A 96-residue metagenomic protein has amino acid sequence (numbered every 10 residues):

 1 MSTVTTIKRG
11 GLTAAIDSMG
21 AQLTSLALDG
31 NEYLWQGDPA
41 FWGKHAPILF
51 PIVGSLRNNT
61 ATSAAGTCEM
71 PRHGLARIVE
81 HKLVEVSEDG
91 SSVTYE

Functional and structural regions predicted by a protein language model:
M1-E96: Surface-exposed acidic/polar loop and edge beta-strand patches at domain peripheries
